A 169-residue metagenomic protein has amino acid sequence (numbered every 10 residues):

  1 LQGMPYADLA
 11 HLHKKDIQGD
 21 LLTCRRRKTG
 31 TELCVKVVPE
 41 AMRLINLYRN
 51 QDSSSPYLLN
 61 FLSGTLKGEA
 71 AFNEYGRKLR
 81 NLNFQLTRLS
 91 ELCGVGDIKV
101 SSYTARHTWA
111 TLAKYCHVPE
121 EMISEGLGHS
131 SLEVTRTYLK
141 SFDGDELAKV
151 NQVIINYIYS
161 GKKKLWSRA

Functional and structural regions predicted by a protein language model:
L1-A7, T111-L112: Short pre-functional
M4-Y48, F61: Conserved tyrosine-mediated DNA breakage-rejoining catalytic core shared by Y-recombinases
K15-T23, V118-T137, K162-A169: Short, polar N-cap/turn motifs at the start of nucleic acid-interacting alpha helices
T23-K36, E69-K78, G96-T104: Short, contiguous acidic/charged loop-to-helix segments that flank catalytic cores in large enzymes
R26-G30, L127-Q152: Catalytic-site neighborhood detector that most strongly recognizes the C-terminal catalytic loop/helix of tyrosine
L47, S53, F61-E69, Q152-A169: C-terminal secondary-structure termini that scaffold catalytic or DNA-interacting sites
N50-S54, N83-E125: Short, basic (Lys/Arg/His-rich) helix/loop patches that form interaction surfaces in the mid-to-C-terminal regions
N73-R80, R88-C93, V150, K164-A169: Acidic, low-complexity interaction regions
